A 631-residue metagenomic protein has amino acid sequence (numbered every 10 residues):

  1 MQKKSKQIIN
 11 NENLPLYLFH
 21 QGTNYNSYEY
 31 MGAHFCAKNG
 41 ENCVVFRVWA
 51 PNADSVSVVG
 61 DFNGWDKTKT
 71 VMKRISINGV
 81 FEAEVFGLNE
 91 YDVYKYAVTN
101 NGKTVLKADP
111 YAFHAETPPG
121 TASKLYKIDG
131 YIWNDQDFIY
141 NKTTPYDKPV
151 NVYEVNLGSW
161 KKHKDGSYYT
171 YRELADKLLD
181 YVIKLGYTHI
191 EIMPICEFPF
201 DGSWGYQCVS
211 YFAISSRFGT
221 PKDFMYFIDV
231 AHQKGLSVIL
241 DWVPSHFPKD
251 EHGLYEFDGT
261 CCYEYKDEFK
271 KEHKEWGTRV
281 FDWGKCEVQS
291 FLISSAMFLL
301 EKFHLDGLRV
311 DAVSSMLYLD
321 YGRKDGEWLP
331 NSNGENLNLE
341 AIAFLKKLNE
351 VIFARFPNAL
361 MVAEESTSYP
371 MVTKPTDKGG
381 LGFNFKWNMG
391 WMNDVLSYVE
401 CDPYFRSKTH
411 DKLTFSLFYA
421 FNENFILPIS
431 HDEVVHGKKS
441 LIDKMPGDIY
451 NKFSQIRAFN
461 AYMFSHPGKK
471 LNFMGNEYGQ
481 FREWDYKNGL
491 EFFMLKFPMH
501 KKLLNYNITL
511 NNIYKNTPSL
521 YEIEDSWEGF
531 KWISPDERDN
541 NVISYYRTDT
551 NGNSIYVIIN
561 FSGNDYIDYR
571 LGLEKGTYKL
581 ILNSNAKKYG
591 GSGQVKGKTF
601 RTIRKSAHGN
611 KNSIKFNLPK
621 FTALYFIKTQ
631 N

Functional and structural regions predicted by a protein language model:
M1-V45, I75-E154, S159-G166, E173 (+2 more regions): The feature marks proteins involved in alpha-glucan
V48, Y96, V155, V182 (+12 more regions): Conserved, mostly hydrophobic/aromatic
W49-V56, L573-G576: Short proline/glycine-enriched turn/loop motifs at strand-loop junctions of beta-rich domains
D61-D66, N101, N585: Change "in extracellular beta-sheet-rich domains … of secreted and cell-surface proteins" to "in beta-sheet-rich domains
E90-Y94, G597-N631: C-terminal beta-strand-rich structural cap/linker in extracellular carbohydrate-active enzymes
E116, D137-P149, N156-L337, F600: Substrate-binding/active-site clefts of carbohydrate-active enzymes
P118-P119, H304-D306, K324-G489, M494 (+4 more regions): Conserved alpha/beta catalytic core and glycan-binding cleft of carbohydrate-active enzymes
L503-L504, L510-N512, R570-R601: C-terminal accessory region downstream of the catalytic core in glycan-modifying enzymes
